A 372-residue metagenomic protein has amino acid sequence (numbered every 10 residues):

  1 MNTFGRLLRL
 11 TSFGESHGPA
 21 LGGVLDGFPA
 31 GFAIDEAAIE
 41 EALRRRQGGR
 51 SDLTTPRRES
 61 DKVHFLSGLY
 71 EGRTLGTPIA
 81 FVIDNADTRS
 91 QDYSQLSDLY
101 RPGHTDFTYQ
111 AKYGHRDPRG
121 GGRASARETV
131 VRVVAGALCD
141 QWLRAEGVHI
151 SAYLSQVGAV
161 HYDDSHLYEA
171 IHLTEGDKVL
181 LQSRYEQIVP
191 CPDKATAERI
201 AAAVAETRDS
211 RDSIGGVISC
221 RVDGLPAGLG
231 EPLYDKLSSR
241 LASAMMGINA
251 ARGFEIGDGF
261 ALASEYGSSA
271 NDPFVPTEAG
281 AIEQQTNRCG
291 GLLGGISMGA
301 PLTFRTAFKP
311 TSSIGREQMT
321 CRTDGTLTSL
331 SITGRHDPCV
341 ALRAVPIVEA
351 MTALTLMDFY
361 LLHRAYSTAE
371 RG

Functional and structural regions predicted by a protein language model:
M1-R57: N-terminal, positively charged regions that mediate nucleic acid binding
R9, T311-G372: Internal helix-turn-beta structural module
R9-G14, D117-E128, A227-E231, N287-L292 (+1 more regions): A short glycine/serine-rich beta->alpha loop
F13-P19, V133, S210-L327: Glycine-rich anion/phosphate-binding loop at the beta-strand->alpha-helix junction
P19-G31, A126-A152, D235-S243, A300-L302 (+2 more regions): Alpha-helical support elements that line or immediately flank enzyme active sites and cofactor-binding pockets
A42-P102, D106: Glycine-rich, N-terminal phosphate-binding loop and its surrounding beta-alpha-beta segment
S97-G122, M319-H336: Short acidic, glycine/tyrosine-flanked loop/strand segments centered on an H-E-D-like triad
K112-G230: Glycine-rich, mobile lid/loop segments that gate access to catalytic sites or pores
